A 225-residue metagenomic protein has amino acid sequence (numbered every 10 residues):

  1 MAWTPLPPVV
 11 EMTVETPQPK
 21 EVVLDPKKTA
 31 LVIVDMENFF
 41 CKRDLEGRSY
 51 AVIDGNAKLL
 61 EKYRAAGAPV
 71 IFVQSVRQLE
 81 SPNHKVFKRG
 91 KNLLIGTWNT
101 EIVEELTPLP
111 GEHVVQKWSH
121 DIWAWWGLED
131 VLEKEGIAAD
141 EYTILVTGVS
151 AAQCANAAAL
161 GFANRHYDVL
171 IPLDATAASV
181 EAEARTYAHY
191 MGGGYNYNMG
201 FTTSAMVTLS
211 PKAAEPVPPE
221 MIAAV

Functional and structural regions predicted by a protein language model:
M1-A30, K58-E61, G90-V225: Active-site-adjacent betaalpha module
V34, Q74, T147: Conserved residues at the C-terminal ends of beta-strands
E37-K42: Short acidic, Gly/Ser-rich segments with clustered Asp/Glu that frequently serve as metal-coordination loops in enzyme
R43-D44, N83: Short, solvent-exposed loop/turn and secondary-structure capping segments
D44-Y63: …and closely analogous acidic/polar surface helices at protein-protein or active-site interfaces in A-domain-like
K62-P82: Von Willebrand factor
L79-I95: Acidic/polar short surface loop at catalytic or gating sites that assists cofactor/ion binding and chemistry
